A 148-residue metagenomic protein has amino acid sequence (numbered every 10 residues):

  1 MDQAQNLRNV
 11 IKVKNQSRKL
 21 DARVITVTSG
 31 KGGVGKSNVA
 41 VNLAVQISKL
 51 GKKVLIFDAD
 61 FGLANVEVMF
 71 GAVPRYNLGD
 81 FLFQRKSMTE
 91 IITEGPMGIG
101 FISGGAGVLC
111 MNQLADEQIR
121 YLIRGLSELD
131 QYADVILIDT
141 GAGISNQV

Functional and structural regions predicted by a protein language model:
M1-K31: Extreme N-terminal, non-catalytic leader segments that precede Walker-type/kinase nucleotide-binding cores
R8-I11, L82-R85, Q118-R120, I138-G141: Short gly/ser/thr-rich secondary-structure transition/capping motifs
V13, E90, N146-V148: Short beta-strand/turn micro-motifs at beta-sheet edges
L20-D21, L50-G51, G95-P96, D130-A133: Short loop/turn elements that form and flank the Walker-type P-loop nucleotide-binding site in RecA-like NTPase cores
V24-M88: Walker A/P-loop NTP-binding active-site region of P-loop NTPases, recognizing the glycine-rich GxxxxGKT/S
K53-L55, I99-F101, I136: Structural motif
A59-Q131: P-loop/Walker-type NTP enzyme "switch/lid" segment
R120-Y121, D130-Q131, V135-V148: Conserved catalytic-core segment of NTP-binding enzymes
